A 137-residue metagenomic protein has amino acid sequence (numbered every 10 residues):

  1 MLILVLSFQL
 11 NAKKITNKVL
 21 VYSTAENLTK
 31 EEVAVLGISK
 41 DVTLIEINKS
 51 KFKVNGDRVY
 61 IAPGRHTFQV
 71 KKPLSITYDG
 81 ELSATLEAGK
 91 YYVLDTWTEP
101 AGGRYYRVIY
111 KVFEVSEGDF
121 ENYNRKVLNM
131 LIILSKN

Functional and structural regions predicted by a protein language model:
M1-S7: Bacterial N-terminal signal peptides
A12-N137: Short loop/turn and low-complexity linker motifs enriched in small/turn-promoting residues
